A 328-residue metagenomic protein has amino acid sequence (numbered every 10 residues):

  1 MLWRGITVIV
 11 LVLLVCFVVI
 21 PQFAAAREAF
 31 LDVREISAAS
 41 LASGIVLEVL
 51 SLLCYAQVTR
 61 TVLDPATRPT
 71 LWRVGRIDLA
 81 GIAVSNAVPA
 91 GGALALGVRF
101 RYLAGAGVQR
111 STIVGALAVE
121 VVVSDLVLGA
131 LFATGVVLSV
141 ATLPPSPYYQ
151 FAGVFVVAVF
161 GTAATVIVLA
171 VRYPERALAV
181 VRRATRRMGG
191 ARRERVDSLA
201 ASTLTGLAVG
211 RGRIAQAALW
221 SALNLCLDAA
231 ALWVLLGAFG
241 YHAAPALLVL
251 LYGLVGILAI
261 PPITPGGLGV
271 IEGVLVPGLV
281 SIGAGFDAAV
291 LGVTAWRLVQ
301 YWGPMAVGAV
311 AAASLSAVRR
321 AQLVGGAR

Functional and structural regions predicted by a protein language model:
M1-A80, L138, T142-I260, F286 (+2 more regions): Predominantly cytoplasmic-facing regulatory/coupling regions of multi-pass membrane proteins
V46, A83, A87, R101 (+5 more regions): Residues within alpha-helical transmembrane segments of multi-pass membrane proteins, especially transporters, ion
L53-T59, P89-R99, G129, L258-V276: Transmembrane helix boundary and interhelical junction motifs in multipass membrane proteins
D64-P65, N86, G105, G237-A238 (+3 more regions): Transmembrane helix-loop junction
W72-R76, G91, A95-L96, G105-V122 (+1 more regions): Membrane-interface alpha-helices at helix entry/exit sites of multi-pass transporters
L79-A106, E194-A201: Extended non-transmembrane interhelical loops and adjacent amphipathic helices of multipass membrane proteins
I82-A93, V121-A133, A163: Mid-bilayer segments of alpha-helical transmembrane spans in multi-pass integral membrane proteins that mediate
F100-A104, R182-T185, V276: Amphipathic alpha-helical segments within well-ordered protein domains
